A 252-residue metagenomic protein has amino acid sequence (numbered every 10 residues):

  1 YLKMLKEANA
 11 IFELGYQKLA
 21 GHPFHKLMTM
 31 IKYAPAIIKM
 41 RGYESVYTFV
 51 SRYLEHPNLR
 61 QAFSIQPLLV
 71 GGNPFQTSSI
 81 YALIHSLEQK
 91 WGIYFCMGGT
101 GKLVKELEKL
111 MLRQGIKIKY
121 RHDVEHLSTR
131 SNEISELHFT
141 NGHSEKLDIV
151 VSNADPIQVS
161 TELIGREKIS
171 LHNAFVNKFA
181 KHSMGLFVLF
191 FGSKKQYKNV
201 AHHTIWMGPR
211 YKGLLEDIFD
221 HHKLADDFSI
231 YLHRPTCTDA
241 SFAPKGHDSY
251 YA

Functional and structural regions predicted by a protein language model:
Y1-Q76: Rossmann-like flavin
L2-E13, E44-R52, G101-R113, T129 (+2 more regions): A broad, structural surface signal
K32, I65, L87-F95, L186: Glycine- and acidic
R41, S51, L83-N141, E145: Helical element adjacent to the flavin cofactor pocket in flavoenzyme catalytic cores
Q61-F63, Y120, S152: General beta-strand structural signal in soluble alpha/beta enzymes
G72-I80, T238-H247: FAD-binding beta-loop-beta segment adjacent to the flavin cofactor pocket
E125-P244: Mid-domain catalytic core of redox enzymes that form a hydrophobic substrate pocket/lid adjacent to a catalytic redox
